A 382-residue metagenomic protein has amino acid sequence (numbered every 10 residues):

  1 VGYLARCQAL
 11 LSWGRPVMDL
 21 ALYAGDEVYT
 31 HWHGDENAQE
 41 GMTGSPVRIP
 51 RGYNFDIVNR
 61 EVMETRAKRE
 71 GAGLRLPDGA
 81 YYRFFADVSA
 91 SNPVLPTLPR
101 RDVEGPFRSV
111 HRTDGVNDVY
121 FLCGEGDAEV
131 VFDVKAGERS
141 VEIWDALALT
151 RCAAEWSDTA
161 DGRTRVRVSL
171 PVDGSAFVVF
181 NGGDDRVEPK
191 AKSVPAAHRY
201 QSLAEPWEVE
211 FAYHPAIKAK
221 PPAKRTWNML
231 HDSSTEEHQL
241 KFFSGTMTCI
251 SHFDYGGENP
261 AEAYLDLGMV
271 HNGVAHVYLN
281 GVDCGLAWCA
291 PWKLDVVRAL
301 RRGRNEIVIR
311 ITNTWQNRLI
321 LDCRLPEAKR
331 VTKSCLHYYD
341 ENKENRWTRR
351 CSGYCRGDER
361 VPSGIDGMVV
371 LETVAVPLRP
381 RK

Functional and structural regions predicted by a protein language model:
V1-T246, D254-E258, V277, A287 (+2 more regions): Carbohydrate-binding surfaces of carbohydrate-active enzymes
M18, D118, A263, A275 (+3 more regions): Residue-level detector of short, conserved catalytic/binding motifs and their immediate flanks
D133, F253-N280, I307-I311: Aromatic-lined ligand-binding clefts that engage carbohydrates, nucleic acids, or primary amines
S175-A176, A263, R302-A328: Short, well-structured beta-strand segments enriched in hydrophobic/aromatic residues within extracellular or lumenal
D184-E205, N313-L371: Glycine/proline-rich low-complexity spacer/linker segments in large multi-domain proteins
L294-V297, I320-L321: Signal that preferentially marks extracellular ectodomain short beta-strand elements of beta-sandwich modules
